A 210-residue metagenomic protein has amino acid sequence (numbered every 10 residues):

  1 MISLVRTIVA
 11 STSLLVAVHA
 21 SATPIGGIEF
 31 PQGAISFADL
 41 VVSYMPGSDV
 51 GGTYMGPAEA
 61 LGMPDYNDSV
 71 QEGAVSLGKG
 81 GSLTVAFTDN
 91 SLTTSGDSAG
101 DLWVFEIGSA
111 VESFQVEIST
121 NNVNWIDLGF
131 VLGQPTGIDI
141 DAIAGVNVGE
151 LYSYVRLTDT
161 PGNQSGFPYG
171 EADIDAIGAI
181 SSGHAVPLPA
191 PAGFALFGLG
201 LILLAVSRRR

Functional and structural regions predicted by a protein language model:
M1-I8, P191-A192: Bacterial N-terminal signal peptides that target proteins for export
A10-L14, G200: Hydrophobic helical h-region of N-terminal Sec-dependent signal peptides in bacterial secretory/periplasmic proteins
A17-V18: N-terminal signal peptide c-region/cleavage motif recognized by signal peptidases
T23-I118, N122-A185: A domain-level signal for the mature, folded cores of soluble proteins
P189-S207: A short, hydrophobic C-terminal helix/tail in secreted or cell-surface proteins
